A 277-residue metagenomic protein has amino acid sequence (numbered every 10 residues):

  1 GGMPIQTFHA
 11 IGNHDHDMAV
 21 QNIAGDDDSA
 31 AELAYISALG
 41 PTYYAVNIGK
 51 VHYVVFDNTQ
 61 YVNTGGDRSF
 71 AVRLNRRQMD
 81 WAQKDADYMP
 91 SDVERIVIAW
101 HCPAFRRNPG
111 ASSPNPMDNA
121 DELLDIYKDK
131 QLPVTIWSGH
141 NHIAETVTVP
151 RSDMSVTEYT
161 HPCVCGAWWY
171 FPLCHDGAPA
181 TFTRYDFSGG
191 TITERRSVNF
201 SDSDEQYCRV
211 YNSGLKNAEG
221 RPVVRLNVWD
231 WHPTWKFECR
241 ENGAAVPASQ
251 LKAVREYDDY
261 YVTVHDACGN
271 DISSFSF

Functional and structural regions predicted by a protein language model:
G1-D92, A111-T135, I143-S188, I192-R196: Extended active-site neighborhood of metal-dependent phosphoesterases/phosphodiesterases
I11, E94-G110: Active-site segments of SGNH/GDSL-like serine hydrolases that catalyze O-acetyl group transfer/hydrolysis on lipids
I11, S138, L251-A253: A generic structural motif
G12, N58, H101, W231 (+1 more regions): Cofactor-binding loop segments of dinucleotide-utilizing enzymes, especially the Rossmann-like FAD- and NAD(P)+-binding
A30-L33, S37-L39, Y43, Q83-A86 (+1 more regions): Metal-dependent phosphoesterase/phosphodiesterase active-site architecture
N58, A99-P103, H140-N141, S197-V198: Short, well-ordered beta-to-alpha junction loops that form the rim of enzyme active sites and present histidine/acidic
P103-F105, I143, D202-D204: Short, catalytically relevant binding-site loops at active-site mouths
R106-P116, Y207-K216: A short, hydrophobic/aromatic-rich structural module that often spans a beta strand with its adjoining loop
